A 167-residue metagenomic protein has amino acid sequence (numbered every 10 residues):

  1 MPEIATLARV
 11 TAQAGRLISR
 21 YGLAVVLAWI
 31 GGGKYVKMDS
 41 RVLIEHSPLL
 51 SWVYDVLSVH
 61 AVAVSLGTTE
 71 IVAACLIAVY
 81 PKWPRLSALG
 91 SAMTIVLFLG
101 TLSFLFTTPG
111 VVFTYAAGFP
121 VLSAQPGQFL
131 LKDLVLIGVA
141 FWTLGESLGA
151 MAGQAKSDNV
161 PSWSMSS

Functional and structural regions predicted by a protein language model:
M1-S167: Membrane-interface extramembranous regions
